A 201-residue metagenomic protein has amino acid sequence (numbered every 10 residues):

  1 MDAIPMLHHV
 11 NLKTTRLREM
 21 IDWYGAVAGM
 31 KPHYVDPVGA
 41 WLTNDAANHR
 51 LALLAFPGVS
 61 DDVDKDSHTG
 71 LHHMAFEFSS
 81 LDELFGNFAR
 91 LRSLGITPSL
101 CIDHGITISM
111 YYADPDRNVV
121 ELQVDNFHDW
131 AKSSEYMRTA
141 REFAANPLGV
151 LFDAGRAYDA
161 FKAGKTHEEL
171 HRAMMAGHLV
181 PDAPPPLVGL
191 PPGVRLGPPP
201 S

Functional and structural regions predicted by a protein language model:
D2-I4, D66-T69: Short, flexible turn/loop "capping" segments at secondary-structure junctions
P5, L12-E19, A75-V119, V124-W130 (+2 more regions): Vicinal oxygen chelate
M6, D36, G70, I106: Exposed loop/turn and edge beta-strand positions of beta-sandwich/beta-sheet ligand-binding modules
H8, A40, H72: Residue-level detector of short, conserved catalytic/binding motifs and their immediate flanks
L12-F56: Core segments of cupin and vicinal oxygen chelate
A47, G58, D125-F127: Residue-level signature for short turns and capping positions that connect secondary-structure elements
L53-F56, S67-A75: A broadly used, surface-exposed interaction patch
G58-D64: Short beta-strand/turn micro-motifs at beta-sheet edges
